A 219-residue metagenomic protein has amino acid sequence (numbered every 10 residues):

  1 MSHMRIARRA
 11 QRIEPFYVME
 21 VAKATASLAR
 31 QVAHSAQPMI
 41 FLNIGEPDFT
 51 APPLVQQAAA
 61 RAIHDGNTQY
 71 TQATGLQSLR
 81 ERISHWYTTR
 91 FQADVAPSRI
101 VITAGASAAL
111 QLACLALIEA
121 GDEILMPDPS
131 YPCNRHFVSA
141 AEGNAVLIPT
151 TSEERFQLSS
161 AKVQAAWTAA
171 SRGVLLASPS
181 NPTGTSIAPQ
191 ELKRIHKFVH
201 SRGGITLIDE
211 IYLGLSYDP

Functional and structural regions predicted by a protein language model:
M1-P15: Conserved PLP-binding active-site segment in aminotransferase class I/II-type PLP enzymes
Q11-G105, L112: N-terminal small-domain helix-loop-helix segment of the aminotransferase-like
L28, A141, S201-R202: Helix C-cap/helix->beta junction micro-motif
D94-I100, A120-E123, A170: Short acidic capping loops at alpha-helix termini that bridge into adjacent secondary structure
A116-V138: Conserved PLP-anchoring active-site segment centered on the Schiff-base-forming lysine
A140-V146: A short helix-loop-beta submotif of the ANL/AMP-binding
V146, S152-P219: Active-site phosphate-binding strand-loop segment of PLP-dependent enzymes
